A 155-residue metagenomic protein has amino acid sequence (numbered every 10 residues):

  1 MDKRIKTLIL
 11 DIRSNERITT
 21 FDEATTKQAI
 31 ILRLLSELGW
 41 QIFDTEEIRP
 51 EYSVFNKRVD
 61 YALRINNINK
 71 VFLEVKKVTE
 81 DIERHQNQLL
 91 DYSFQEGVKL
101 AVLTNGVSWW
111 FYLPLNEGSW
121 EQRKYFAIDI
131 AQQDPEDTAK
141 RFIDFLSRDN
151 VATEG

Functional and structural regions predicted by a protein language model:
M1-L100, S108-G155: A short, conserved, highly charged catalytic patch centered on acidic carboxylates
